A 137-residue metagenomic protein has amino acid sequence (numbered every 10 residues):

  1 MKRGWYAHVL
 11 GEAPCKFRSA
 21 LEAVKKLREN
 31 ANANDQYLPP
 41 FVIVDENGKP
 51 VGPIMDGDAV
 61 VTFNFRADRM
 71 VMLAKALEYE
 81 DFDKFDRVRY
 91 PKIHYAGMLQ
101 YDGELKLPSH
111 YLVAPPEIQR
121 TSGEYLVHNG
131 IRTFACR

Functional and structural regions predicted by a protein language model:
M1-R137: …; additionally, a secondary subgroup of soluble metalloenzymes is captured
